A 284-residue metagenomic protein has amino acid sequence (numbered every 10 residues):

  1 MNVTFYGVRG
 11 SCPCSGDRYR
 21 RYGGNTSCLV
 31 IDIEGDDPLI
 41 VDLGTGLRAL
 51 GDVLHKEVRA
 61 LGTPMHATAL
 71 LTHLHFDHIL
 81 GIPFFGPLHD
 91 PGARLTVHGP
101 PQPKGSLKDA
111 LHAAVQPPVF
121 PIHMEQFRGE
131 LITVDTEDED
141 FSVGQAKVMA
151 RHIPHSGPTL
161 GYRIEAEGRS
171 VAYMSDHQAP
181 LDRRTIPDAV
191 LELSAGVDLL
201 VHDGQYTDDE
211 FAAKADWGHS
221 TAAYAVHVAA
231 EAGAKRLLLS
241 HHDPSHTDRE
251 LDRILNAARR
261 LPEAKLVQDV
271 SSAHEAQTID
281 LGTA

Functional and structural regions predicted by a protein language model:
M1-A172, L191, D248-A284: Binuclear metal-dependent hydrolase catalytic cores
R9-C12, Q178-A179, Y206-T207: Active-site/binding-pocket entry motifs
D17, A150, Q178, A213 (+1 more regions): Conserved short-loop catalytic and cofactor-binding motifs
R20, E130-I132, Q178-I186: Short gly/ser/thr-rich secondary-structure transition/capping motifs
V41, T72, M174-S175, H202-G204 (+1 more regions): Active-site flanking residues adjacent to catalytic metal/cofactor-binding acidic residues
V171-H177, F211: Short, basic, glycine/proline-bearing loop/turn elements
L181-H274: Cap/insert and terminal regions of metallo-dependent hydrolase folds
